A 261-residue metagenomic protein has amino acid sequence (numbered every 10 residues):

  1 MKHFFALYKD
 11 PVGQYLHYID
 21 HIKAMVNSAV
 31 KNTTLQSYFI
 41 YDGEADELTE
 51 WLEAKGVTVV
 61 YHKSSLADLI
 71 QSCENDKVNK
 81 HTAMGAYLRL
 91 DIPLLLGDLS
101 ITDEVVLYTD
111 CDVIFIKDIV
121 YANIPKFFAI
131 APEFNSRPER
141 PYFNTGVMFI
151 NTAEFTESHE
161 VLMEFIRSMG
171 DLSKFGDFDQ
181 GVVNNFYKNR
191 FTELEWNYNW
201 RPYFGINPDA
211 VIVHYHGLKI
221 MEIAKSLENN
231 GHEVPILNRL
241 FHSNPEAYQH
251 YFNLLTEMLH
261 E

Functional and structural regions predicted by a protein language model:
M1-C73, S100-I101, I236-E261: N-terminal anchoring/stem segment of glycosyltransferases
D10-D20, V78, K174, K225-E228: Short, flexible/disordered intra-domain loops and linkers
A29, P93, D112, M148 (+2 more regions): A residue-level signal for conserved active-site and pocket-lining positions in enzyme catalytic cores
D42-E47, V113-V120, N197-W200, G217-L218: Short, polar loop motifs at secondary-structure junctions
S64-C73, R137, N199-F204: A short acidic, often aromatic-flanked loop/helix-cap motif at beta-alpha or helix-coil junctions that lines enzyme
D68-A86: An acidic/histidine-cluster motif and surrounding catalytic segment that typifies divalent-metal-assisted enzyme active
M84-Y142, V147-I150: GT-A fold catalytic core of metal-dependent nucleotide-sugar glycosyltransferases, centered on the diacidic
A153-R239, Y248-Q249: Catalytic core and acceptor-binding pocket of nucleotide-sugar-dependent glycosyltransferases
